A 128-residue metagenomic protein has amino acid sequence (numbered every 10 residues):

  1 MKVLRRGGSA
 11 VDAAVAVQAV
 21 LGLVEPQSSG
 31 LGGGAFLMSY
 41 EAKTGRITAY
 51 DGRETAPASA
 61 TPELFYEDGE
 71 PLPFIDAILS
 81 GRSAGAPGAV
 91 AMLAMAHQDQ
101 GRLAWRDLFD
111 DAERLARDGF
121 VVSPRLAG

Functional and structural regions predicted by a protein language model:
K2-R6, A10-G128: Noncatalytic scaffold domains of N-terminal-nucleophile
